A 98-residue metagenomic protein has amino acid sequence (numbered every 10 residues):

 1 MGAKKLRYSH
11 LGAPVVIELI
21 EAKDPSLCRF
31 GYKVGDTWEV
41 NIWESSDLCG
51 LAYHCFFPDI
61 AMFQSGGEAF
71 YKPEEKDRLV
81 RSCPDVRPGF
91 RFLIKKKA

Functional and structural regions predicted by a protein language model:
P14-D24: Short, structured beta-strand/loop micro-motifs enriched in basic residues and often containing a Trp
L27: Metallocofactor- and cofactor-centric catalytic cores in central/energy metabolism, strongly enriched
G50-G67: Short, compositionally biased
G67-A98: Short, compact, well-ordered microdomains
